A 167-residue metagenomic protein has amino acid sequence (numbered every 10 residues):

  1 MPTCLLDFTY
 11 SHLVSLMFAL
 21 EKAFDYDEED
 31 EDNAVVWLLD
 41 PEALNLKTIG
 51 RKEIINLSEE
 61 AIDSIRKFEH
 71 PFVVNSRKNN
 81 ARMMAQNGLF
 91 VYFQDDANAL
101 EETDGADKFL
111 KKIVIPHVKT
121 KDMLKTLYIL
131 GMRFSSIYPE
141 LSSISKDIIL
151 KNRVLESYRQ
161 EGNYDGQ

Functional and structural regions predicted by a protein language model:
M1-Q167: Catalytic-core elements of nucleic-acid end-processing and repair enzymes
